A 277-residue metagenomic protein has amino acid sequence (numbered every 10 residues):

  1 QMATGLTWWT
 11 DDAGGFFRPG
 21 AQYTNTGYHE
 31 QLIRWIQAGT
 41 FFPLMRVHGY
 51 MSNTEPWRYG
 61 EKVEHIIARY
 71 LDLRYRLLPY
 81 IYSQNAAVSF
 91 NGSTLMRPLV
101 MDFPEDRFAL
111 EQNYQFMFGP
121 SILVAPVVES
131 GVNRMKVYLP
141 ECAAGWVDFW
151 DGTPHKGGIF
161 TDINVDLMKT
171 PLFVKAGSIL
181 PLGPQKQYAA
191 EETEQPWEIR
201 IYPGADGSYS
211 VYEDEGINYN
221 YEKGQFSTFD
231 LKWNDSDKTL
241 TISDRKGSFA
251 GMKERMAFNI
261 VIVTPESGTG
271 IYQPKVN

Functional and structural regions predicted by a protein language model:
Q1-K169, V174-K175: Catalytic-domain carbohydrate-binding cleft regions of carbohydrate-active enzymes
K169-V276: Accessory, solvent-exposed terminal regions and/or long lumenal/extracellular loops of proteins
